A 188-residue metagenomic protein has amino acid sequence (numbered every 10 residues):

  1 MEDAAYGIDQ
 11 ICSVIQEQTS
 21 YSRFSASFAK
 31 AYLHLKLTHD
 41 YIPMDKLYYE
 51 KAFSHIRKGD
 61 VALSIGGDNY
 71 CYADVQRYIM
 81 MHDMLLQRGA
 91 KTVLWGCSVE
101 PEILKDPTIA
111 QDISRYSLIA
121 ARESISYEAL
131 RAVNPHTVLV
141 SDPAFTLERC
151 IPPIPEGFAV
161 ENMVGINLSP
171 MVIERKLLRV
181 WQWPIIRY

Functional and structural regions predicted by a protein language model:
M1-Y188: Active-site anion-handling motifs in enzyme catalytic cores
